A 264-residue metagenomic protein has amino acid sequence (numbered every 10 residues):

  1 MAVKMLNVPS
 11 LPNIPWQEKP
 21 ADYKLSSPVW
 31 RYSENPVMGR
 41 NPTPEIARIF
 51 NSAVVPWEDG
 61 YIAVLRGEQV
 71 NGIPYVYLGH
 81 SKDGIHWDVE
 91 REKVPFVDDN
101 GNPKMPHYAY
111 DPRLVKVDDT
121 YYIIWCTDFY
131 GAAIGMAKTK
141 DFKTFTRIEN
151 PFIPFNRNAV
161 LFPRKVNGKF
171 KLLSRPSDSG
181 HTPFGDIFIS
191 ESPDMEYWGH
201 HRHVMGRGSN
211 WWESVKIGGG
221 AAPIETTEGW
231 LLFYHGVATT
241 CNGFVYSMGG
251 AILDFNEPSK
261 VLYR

Functional and structural regions predicted by a protein language model:
M1-H107, V115-V215, I224-R264: Beta-rich carbohydrate-recognition and catalytic domains
G220-A222: Active-site/ligand-binding surface loops and adjacent short beta/alpha elements that line catalytic pockets across
